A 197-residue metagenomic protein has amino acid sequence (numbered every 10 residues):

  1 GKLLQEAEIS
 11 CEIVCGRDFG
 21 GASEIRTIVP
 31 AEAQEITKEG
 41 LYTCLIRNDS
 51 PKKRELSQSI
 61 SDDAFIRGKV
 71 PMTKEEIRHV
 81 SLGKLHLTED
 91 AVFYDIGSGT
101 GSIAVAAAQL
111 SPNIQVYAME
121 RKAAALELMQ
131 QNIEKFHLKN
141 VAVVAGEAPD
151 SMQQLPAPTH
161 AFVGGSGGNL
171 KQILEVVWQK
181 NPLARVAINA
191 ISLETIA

Functional and structural regions predicted by a protein language model:
K2-K69: A contiguous loop/helix-start segment that scaffolds small-molecule binding in enzyme catalytic cores
M72-D90: Conserved alpha-helix/loop element of class I SAM-dependent methyltransferases that forms part of the SAM/SAH-binding
D90-G99: Conserved class I S-adenosyl-L-methionine
T100-P112: Conserved SAM-binding loop of SAM-dependent methyltransferases across substrates and taxa, primarily the Class I
Q109-V116, K180-P182: Conserved S-adenosyl-L-methionine
M119-P158: S-adenosyl-L-methionine
E120-A125, G165-S166, I191: Short beta->alpha hinge that forms the Motif I/post-I loop of the SAM-binding pocket
L174-A197: C-terminal substrate-binding/active-site "lid" region of AdoMet-derived donor-dependent transferases
